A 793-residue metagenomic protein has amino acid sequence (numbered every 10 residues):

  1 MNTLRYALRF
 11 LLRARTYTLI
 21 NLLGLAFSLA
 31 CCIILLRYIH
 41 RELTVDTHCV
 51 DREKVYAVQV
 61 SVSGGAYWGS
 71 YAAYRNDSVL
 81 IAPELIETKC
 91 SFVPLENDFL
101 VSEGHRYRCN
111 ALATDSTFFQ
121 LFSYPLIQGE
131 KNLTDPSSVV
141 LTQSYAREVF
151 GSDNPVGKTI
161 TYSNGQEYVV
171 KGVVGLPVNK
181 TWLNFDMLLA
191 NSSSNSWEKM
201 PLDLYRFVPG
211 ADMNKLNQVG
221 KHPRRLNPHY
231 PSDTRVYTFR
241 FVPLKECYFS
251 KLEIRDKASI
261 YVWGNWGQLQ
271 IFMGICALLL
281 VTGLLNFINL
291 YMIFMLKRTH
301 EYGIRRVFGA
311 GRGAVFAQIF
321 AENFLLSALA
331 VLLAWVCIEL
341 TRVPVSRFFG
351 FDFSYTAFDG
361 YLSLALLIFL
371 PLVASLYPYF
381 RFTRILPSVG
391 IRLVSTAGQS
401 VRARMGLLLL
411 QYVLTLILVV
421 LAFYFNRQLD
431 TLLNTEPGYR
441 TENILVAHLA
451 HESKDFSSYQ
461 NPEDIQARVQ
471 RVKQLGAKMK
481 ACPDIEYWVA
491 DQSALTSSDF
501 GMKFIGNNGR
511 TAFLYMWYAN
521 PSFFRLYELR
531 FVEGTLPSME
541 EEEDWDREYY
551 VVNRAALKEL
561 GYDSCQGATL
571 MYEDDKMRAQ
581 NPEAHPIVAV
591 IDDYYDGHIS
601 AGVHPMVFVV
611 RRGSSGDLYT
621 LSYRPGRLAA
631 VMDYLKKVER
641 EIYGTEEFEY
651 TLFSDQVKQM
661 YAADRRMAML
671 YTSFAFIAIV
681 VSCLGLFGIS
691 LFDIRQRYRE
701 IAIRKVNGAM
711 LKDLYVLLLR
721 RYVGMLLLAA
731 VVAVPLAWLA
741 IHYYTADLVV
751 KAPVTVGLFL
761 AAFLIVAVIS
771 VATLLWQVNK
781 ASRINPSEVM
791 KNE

Functional and structural regions predicted by a protein language model:
M1-L22, A258-Y261, Y291-A317, A321 (+4 more regions): Alpha-helical transmembrane segments of integral membrane proteins
L4, R9, R13-A14, C49 (+7 more regions): Membrane-helix entry/capping segments
L11, N21, E42, V58 (+29 more regions): Generic structural signal for small/hydrophobic residues in well-ordered secondary structure, especially within
R13-H40, W263-H300, A328, A403-Q428 (+4 more regions): Hydrophobic alpha-helical transmembrane segments of multi-pass inner-membrane transport and secretion
L19, E301-R342, A678, R699-T745 (+2 more regions): Transmembrane alpha-helical interface segments in multi-pass membrane proteins
C32-D153, Y162-E167, N426-F531, T535-K558 (+1 more regions): Structured, solvent-exposed hinge/loop segments at the ends of secondary-structure elements
D115-I127, L141-W263, A477-Q659: Mid-to-C-terminal secondary-structure elements that act as membrane-proximal/extracytoplasmic interface segments
G360-R381, L416, I677-I679, C683 (+2 more regions): Hydrophobic alpha-helical transmembrane segments of polytopic membrane proteins
